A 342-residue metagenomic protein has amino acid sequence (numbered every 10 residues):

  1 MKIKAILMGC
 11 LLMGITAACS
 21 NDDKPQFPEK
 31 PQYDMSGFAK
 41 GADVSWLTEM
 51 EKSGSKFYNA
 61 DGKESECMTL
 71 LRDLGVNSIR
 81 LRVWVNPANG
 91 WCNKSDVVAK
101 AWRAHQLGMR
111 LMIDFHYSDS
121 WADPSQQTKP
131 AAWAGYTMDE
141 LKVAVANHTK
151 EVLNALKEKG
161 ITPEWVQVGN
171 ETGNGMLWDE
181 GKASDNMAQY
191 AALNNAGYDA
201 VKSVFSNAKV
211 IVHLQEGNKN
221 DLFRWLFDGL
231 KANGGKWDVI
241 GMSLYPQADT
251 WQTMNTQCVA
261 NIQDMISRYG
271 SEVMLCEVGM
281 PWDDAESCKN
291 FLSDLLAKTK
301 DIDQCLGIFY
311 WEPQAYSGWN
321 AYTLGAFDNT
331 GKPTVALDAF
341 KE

Functional and structural regions predicted by a protein language model:
M1-A17: Sec-dependent bacterial lipoprotein signal peptides
M13-Y33: Bacterial Sec-dependent N-terminal signal peptides
K30-R110, H116-V145, Q167, G241: N-terminal substrate-binding region of glycoside hydrolase catalytic domains
Y33-S36, E66-G75, A99-R110, N154-I161 (+4 more regions): Acidic (Asp/Glu)-rich catalytic clusters
G37-G41, N77-R80, G108-M112, T162-Q167 (+4 more regions): Structural preference for beta-strand elements that scaffold enzyme active sites
V44-L47, W84-N86, H116-S120, V168-G173 (+4 more regions): Active-site beta-loop-alpha junctions enriched in small/polar residues
K52-K56, D264-G270, D283-K298, I302-E342: Aromatic-rich peripheral "rim/lid" segments of glycoside hydrolase catalytic domains that contact and position glycan
N93-V98, W102, D123-D228, N233-W237 (+3 more regions): Active-site cleft segment of glycoside hydrolase catalytic domains centered on the general acid/base Glu
